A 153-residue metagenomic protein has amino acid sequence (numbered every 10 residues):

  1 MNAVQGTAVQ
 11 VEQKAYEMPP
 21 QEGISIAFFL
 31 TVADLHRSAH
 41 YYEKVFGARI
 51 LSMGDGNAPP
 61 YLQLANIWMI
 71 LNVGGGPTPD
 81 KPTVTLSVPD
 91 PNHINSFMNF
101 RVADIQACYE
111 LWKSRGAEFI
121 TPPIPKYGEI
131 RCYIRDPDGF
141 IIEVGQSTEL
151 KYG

Functional and structural regions predicted by a protein language model:
N2-A27, R49-F100, Y109-R135, Q146-G153: Vicinal oxygen chelate
R37, I105-Y109: Short, conserved charged micro-motifs
S38-E43, W112, G139: Conserved active-site tyrosine of GNAT-family acetyltransferases
